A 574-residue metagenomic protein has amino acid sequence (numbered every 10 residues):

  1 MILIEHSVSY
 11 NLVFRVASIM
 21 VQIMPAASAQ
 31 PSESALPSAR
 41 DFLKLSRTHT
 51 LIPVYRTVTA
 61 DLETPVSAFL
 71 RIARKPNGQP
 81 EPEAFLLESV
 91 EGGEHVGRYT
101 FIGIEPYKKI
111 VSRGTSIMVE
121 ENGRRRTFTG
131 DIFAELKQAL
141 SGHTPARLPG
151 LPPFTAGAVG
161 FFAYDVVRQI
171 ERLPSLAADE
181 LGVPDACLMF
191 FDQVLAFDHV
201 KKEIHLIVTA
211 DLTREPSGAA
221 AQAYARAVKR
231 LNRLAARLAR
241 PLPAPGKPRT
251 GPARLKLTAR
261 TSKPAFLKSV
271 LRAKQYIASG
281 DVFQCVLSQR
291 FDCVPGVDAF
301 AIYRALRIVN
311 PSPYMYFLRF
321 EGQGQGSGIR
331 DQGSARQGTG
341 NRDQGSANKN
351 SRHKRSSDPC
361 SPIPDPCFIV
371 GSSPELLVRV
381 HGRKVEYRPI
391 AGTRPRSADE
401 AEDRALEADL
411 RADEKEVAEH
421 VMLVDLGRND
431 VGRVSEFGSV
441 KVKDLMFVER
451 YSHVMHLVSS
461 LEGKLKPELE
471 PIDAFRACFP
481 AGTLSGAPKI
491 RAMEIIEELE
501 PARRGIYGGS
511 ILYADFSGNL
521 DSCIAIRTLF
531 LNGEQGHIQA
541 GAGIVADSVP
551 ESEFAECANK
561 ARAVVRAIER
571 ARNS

Functional and structural regions predicted by a protein language model:
L3, S7, L12-R15: Short hydrophobic targeting helices and cationic amphipathic motifs that mediate membrane/organellar targeting
S7, A17, Q325-S327, Q332 (+3 more regions): Intrinsically disordered, low-complexity proline-rich regions
V21-A27, P31-G326, A347-K354, D365-S574: Extended alpha-helical targeting/anchoring segments, especially N-terminal organellar/secretory targeting helices
